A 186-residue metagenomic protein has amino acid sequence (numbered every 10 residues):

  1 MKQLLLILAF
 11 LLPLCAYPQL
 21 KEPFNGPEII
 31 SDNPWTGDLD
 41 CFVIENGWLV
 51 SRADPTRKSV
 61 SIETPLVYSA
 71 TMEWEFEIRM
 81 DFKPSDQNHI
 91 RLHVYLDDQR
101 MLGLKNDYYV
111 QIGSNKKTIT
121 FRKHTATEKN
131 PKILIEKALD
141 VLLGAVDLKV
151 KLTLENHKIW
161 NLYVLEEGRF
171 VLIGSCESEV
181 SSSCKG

Functional and structural regions predicted by a protein language model:
Q3-A16: Sec-dependent N-terminal signal peptides
Y17-F24: Cleaved targeting-peptide boundary
F24, F76, V141-N156, W160-V164: Short tryptophan-centered beta-strand motifs in secreted/extracellular beta-sheet-rich domains of glycan-recognition
P27-R57: Extracellular glycan-recognition surfaces and repeat-rich motifs
L39-E45, Y109-G113, L152: Short, exposed beta-strand/loop patches in secreted or surface proteins that constitute
S51-R122: Secretory/extracellular carbohydrate-interaction modules and structurally similar beta-sandwich "look-alikes"
T125-K149: Short, aromatic/His-centered strand-loop micro-motif at the edge of beta-sheets
V171-G186: Flexible glycan-contacting loops in extracellular carbohydrate-active proteins
